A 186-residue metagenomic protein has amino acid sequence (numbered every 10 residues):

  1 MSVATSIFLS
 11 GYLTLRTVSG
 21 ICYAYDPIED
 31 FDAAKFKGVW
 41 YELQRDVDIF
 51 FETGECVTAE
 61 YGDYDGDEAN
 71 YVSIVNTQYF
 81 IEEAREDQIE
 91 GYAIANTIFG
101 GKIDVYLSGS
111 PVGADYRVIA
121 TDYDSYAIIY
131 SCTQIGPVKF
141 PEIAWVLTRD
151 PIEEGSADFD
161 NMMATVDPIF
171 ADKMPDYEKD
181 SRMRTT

Functional and structural regions predicted by a protein language model:
S2-T186: A beta-rich soluble binding module of mature secreted/lumenal proteins
